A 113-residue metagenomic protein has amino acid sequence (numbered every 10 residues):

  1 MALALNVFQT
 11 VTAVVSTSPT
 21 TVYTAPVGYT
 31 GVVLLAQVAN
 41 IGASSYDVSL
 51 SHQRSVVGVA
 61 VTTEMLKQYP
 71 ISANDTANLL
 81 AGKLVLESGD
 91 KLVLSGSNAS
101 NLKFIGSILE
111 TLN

Functional and structural regions predicted by a protein language model:
M1-L35, G96-N113: C-terminal interaction-tip segments
T21-T24, S45-S49, P70: Ser/Thr- (and often Asn-) enriched beta-sheet segments in non-cytosolic proteins
A39-V57, I108-E110: Short acidic, flexible loop segments centered on an aromatic residue
V56-K91: Intrinsically disordered, low-complexity Pro/Gly/Ser/Thr-rich segments with frequent PxxP/GP/PP motifs and embedded
